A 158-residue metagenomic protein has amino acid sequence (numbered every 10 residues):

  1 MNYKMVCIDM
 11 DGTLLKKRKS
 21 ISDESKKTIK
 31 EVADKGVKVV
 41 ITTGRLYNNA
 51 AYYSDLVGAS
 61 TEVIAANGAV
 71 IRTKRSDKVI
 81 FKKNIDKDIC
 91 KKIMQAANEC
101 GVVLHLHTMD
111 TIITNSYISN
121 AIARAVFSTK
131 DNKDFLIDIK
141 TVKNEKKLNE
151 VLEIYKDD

Functional and structural regions predicted by a protein language model:
M1, V57-A59, D157: Structured loop/turn residues at beta-strand edges in well-structured enzyme cores
N2-R18, I93: Asp-based phosphoryl-transfer active-site loop
M10, D77, D157-D158: Short amphipathic alpha-helical segments
T13-I21, F127-K130: An N-terminal domain-start capping segment
S20-E24, K143: Short secondary-structure boundary/capping elements
D23-T129: Active-site phosphate-binding/coordination module
A121-L148: Acidic, His- and aromatic-enriched active-site or binding-groove loops in soluble protein domains that engage sugars
E145-D158: Short, intrinsically disordered, charge-balanced linker/junction segments flanking boundaries in proteins
